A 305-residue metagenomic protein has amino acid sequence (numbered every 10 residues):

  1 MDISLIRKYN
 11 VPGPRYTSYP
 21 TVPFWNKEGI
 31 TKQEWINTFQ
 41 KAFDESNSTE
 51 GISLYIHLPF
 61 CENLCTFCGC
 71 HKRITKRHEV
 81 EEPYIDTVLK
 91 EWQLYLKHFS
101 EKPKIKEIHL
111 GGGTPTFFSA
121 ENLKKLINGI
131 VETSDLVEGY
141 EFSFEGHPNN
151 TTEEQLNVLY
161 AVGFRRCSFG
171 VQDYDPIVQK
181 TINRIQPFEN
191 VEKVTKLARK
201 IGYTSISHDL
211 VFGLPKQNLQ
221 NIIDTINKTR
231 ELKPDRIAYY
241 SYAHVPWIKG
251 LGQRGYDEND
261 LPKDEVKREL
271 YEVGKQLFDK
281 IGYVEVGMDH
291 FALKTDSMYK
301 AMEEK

Functional and structural regions predicted by a protein language model:
M1-S53, E101: Flexible, acidic/Gly-rich N-terminal and inter-domain linker regions that tether and position cofactor-handling modules
S53, T66, F142: Divalent metal-dependent hydrolysis catalytic cores, especially in the metallo-beta-lactamase
L54-I56, F169: Short beta-strand motif preference
I56-K72: Local cysteine-cluster metal-coordination motifs and their immediate loop/turn environment, predominantly Fe-S cluster
P59, G111, Y240-Y242, M288-F291: Generic beta-strand/beta-sheet core signal
K72-E101, I105-Q276: Conserved non-cysteine loop/helix-boundary elements of the Radical SAM core domain that shape
Q253-K305: A C-terminal junction/extension of Radical SAM enzymes
